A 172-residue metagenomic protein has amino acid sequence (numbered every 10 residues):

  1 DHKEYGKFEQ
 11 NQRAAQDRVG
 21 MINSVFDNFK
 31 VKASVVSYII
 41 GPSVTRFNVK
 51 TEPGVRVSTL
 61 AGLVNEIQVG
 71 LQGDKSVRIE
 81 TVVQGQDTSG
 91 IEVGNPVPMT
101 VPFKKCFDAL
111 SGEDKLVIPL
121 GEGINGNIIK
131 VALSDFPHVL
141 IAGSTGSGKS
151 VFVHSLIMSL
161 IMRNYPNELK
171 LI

Functional and structural regions predicted by a protein language model:
D1-L140, F152: N-terminal "pre-motor" subdomain/linker immediately upstream of P-loop NTPase catalytic cores
H138-L140, L169-I172: Walker A/P-loop NTP-binding motif of AAA+ ATPase domains
S144: P-loop (Walker A) phosphate-binding loop of NTP-binding proteins
G148: Conserved glycine(s) of the Walker
S159-L169: Post-Walker A helix-loop "phosphate-sensing" segment adjacent to the P-loop in P-loop NTPases
